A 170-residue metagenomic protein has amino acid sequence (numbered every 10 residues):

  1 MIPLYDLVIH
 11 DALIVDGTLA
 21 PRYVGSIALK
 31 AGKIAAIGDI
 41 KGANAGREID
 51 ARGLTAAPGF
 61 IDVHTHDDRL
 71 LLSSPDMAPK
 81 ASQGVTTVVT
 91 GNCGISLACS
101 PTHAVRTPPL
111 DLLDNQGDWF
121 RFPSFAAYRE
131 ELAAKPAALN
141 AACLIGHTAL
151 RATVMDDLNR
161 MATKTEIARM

Functional and structural regions predicted by a protein language model:
I2-L7, L13-G59: Histidine-rich, glycine-flanked metal-binding segment
H10, N44, H66-D67, I145 (+2 more regions): Residue-level signal for pocket-adjacent positions within structured domains
T18, G38, R69-L71, V89: Activation segment
L19, I40, T55, I61 (+3 more regions): Gly/Ser/Thr-rich beta-alpha loop segments that engage phosphate groups in nucleotides
G46-R47, D68, C99-S100: Short Asp/Glu-rich motifs
T55-P79: Di-metal (Zn2+ and/or Mg2+/Mn2+) metal-binding site signature of metallo-dependent hydrolases with the MBL/beta-CASP
S73-M170: Divalent-metal coordination cores built from histidine and acidic residues
